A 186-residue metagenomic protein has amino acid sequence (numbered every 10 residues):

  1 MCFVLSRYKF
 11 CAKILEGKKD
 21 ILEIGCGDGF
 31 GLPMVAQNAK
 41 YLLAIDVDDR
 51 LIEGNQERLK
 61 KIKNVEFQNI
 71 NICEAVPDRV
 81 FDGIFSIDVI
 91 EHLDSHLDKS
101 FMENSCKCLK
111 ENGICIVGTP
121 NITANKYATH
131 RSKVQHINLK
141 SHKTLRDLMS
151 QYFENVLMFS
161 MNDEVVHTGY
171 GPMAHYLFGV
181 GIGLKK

Functional and structural regions predicted by a protein language model:
M1-F85, H96-E103, C108, H136-T144 (+2 more regions): Conserved N-terminal segment of class I S-adenosyl-L-methionine
V76, L93-D94, K126, M149: Activation segment
D88-H92: Short catalytic micro-motifs in class I SAM-dependent methyltransferases
L109-I114: Short glycine-dipeptide loop
V117-I137: Short, glycine-/aromatic-enriched active-site segment of Class I SAM-dependent methyltransferases
